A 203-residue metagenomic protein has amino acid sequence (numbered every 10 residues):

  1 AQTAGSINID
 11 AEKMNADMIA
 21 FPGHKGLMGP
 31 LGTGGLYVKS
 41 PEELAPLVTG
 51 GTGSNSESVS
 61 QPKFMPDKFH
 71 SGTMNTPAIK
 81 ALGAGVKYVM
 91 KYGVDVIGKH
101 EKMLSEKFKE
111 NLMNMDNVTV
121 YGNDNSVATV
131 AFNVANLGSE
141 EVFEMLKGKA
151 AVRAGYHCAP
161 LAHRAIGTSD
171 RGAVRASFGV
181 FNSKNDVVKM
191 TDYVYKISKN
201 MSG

Functional and structural regions predicted by a protein language model:
A1-G203: Pyridoxal 5′-phosphate
